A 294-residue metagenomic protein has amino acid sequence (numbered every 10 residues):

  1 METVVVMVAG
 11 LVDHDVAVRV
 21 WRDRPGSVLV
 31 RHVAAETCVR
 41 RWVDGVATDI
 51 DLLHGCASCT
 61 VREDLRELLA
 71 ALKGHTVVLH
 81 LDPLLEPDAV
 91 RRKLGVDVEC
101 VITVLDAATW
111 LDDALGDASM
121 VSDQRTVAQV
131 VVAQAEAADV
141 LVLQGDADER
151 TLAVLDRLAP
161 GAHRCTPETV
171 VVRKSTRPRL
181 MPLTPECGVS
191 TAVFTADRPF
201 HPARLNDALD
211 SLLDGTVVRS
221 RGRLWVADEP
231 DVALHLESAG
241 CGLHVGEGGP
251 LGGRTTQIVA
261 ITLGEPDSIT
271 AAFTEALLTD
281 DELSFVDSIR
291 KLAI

Functional and structural regions predicted by a protein language model:
E2-I102, A107-D112, M120: Nucleotide-state-sensitive switch-loop elements of NTP-binding domains
G10-V12, L224-V226, L263-E265: Short, flexible beta-strand-to-coil junctions
V16-A17, L68, V90, T151-V154 (+3 more regions): Hydrophobic side chains in well-ordered alpha-helices
V20-R24, D44-G45, L94, D156-L158 (+2 more regions): Short, solvent-exposed amphipathic alpha-helical segments in soluble enzyme and RNA/protein-processing domains
P25, A34-C38, T103, A107-D112 (+2 more regions): C-terminal accessory "lid"/substrate-recognition subdomains
G252-I294: Generic C-terminus detector
